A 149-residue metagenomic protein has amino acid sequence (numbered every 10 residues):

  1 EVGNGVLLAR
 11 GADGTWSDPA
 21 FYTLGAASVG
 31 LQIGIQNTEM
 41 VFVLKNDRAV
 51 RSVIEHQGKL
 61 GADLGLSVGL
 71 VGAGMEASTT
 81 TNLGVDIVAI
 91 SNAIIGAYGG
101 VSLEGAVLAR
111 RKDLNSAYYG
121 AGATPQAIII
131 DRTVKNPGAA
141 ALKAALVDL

Functional and structural regions predicted by a protein language model:
E1-L149: Small-residue-enriched, tightly packed secondary-structure blocks
